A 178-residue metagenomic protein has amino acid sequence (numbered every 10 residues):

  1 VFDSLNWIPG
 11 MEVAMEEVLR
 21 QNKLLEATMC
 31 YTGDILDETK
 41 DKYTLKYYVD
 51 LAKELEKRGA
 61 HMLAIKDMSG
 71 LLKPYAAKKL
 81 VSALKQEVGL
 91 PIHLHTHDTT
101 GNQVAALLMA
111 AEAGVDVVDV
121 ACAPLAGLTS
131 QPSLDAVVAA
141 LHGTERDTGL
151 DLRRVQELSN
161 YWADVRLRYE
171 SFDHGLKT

Functional and structural regions predicted by a protein language model:
D3-T178: Catalytic cores and adjacent flexible loops of soluble metabolic enzymes that perform enolate/carbanion chemistry on
